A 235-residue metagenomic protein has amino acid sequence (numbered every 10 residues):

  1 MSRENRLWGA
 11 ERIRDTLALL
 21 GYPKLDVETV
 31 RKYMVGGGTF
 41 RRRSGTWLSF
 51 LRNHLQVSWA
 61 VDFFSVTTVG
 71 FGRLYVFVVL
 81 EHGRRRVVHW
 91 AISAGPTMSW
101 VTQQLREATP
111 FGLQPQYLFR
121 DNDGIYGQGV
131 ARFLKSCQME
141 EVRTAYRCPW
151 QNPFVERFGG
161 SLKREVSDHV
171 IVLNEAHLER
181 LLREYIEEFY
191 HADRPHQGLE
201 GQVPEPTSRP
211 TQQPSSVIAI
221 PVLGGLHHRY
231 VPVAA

Functional and structural regions predicted by a protein language model:
M1-A235: Charged DNA-binding/catalytic regions of mobile-element recombinases
